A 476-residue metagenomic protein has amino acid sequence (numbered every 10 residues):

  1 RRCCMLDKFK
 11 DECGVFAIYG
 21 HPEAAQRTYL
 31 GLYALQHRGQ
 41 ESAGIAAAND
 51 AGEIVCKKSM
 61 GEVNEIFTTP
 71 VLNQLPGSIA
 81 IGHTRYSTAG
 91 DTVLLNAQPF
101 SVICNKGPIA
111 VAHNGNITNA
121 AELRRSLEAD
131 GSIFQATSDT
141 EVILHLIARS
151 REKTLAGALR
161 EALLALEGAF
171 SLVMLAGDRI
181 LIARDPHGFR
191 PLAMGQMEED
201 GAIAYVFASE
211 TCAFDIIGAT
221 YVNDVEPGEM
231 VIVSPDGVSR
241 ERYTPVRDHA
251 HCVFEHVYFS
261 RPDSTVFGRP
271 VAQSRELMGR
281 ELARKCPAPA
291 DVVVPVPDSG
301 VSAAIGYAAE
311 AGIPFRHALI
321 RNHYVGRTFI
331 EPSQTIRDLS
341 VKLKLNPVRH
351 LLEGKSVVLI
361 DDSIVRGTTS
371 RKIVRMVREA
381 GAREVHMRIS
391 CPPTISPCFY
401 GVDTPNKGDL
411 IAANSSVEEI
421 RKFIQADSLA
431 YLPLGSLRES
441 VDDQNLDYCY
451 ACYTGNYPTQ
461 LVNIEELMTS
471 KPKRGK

Functional and structural regions predicted by a protein language model:
R1-P227, I232-A290, V296, E384 (+1 more regions): Conserved short alpha-helical segments that host acidic/polar catalytic motifs at enzyme active sites
A48-A51, G177-R179, P295-A303, E310 (+3 more regions): A glycine-rich phosphate-binding loop feature that marks nucleotide/adenosyl-phosphate handling sites
F67, A136, E141, F315-G326 (+1 more regions): A conserved beta-strand->alpha-helix junction
V142-K153, P297, A309-R327: Amphipathic alpha-helical
L163, D178-R179, I203, G218-D224 (+1 more regions): PRPP-dependent phosphoribosyltransferase catalytic core
V293, G300-Y307, A311, F315 (+1 more regions): Extended, hydrophobic alpha-helical segments in both membrane/secreted and soluble proteins
G312-V358, T368, I395-G401: Short, glycine/charge-rich flexible loops or terminal/linker lids adjacent to PRPP-binding catalytic cores
N346-I360, I364, I389, V462-S470 (+1 more regions): Mobile, glycine- and charge-enriched loop segments and immediately flanking short secondary-structure elements within
